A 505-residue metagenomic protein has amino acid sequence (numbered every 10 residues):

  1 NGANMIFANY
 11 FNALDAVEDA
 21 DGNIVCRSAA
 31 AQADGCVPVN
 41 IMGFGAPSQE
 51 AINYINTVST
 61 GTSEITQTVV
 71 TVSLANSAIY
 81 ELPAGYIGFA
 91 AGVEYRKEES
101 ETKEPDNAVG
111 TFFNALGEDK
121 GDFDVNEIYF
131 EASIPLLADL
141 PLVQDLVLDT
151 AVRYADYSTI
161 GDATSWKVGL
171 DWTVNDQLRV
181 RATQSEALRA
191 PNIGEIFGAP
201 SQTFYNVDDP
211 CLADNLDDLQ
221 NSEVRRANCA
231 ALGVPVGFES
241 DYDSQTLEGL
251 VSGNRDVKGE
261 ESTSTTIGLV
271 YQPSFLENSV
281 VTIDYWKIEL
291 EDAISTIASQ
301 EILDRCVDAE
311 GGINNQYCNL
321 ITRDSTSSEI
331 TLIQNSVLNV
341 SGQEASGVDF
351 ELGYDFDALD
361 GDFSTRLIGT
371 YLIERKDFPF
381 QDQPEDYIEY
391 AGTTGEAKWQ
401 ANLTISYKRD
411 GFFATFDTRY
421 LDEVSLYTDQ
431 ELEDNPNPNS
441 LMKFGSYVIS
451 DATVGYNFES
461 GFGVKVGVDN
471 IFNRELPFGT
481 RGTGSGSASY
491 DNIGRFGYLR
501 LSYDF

Functional and structural regions predicted by a protein language model:
N1-N4, F89-K103, D122-T173, S262-S264 (+1 more regions): Surface-exposed extracellular loop regions of Gram-negative outer-membrane beta-barrel proteins
N1-V125, S185-G259, D284-D349, A391-G392: Surface-exposed, low-complexity loop segments enriched in small/polar and acidic residues
G2, S185, G198, Q202-T203 (+5 more regions): C-terminal beta-signal and terminal closure region of outer-membrane beta-barrel proteins
T66-V70, D122-I128, D162-T164, V251 (+5 more regions): Residues that define the transmembrane beta-barrel architecture of outer-membrane proteins
A78, Y95-E101, L136, V152-S158 (+11 more regions): Transmembrane beta-strands of outer-membrane beta-barrel pores
I79-I87, L137-L146, Q177, D218-N221 (+4 more regions): Short loop/turn motifs that connect adjacent beta-strands in outer-membrane beta-barrel proteins
A91, L148, V280-D429: Gram-negative outer-membrane beta-barrel transporters
E289-E291, I373-K376, T418-L432, G455-F505: C-terminal beta-signal and adjacent terminal beta-strands/loops of Gram-negative outer-membrane beta-barrel proteins
